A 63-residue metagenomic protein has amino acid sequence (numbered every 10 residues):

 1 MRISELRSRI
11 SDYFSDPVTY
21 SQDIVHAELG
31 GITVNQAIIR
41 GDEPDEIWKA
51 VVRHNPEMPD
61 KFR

Functional and structural regions predicted by a protein language model:
M1-R63: C-terminal alpha-helical interaction appendages
